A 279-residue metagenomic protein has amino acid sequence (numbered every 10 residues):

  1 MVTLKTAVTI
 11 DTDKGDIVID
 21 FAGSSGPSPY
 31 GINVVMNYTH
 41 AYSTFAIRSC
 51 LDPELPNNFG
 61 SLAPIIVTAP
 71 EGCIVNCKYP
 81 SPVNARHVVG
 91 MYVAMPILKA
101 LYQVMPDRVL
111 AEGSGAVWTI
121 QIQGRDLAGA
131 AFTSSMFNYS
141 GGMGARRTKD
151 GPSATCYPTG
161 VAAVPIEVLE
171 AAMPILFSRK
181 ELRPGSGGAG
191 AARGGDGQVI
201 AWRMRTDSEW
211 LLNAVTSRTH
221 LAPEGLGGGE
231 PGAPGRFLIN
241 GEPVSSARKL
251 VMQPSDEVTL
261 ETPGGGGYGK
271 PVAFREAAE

Functional and structural regions predicted by a protein language model:
M1-E279: Glycine/proline-enriched, intrinsically flexible loops and inter-domain linkers
